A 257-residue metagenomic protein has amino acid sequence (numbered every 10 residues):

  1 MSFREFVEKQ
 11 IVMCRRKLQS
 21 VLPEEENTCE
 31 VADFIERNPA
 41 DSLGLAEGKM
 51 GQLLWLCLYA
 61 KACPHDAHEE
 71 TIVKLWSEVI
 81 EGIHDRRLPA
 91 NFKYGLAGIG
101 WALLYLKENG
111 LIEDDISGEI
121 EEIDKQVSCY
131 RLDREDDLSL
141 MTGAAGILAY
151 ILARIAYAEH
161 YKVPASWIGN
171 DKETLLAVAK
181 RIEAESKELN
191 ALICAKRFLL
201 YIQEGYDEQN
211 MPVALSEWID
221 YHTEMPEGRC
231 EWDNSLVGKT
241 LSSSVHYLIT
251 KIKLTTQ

Functional and structural regions predicted by a protein language model:
M1-A62, D66-K74, Q257: Low-complexity, Ser/Thr/Pro/Gly-enriched N-terminal "stalk/linker" regions
M1-N27, Y150-Q257: Terminal, non-catalytic domain-edge segments
D33-K49, E81-L96, R131-A144, K180-I202 (+1 more regions): Solvent-exposed loop and edge beta-strand segments that line ligand/cofactor-binding and catalytic clefts
E70-G169: Extended ligand-binding groove/face enriched in aromatic
